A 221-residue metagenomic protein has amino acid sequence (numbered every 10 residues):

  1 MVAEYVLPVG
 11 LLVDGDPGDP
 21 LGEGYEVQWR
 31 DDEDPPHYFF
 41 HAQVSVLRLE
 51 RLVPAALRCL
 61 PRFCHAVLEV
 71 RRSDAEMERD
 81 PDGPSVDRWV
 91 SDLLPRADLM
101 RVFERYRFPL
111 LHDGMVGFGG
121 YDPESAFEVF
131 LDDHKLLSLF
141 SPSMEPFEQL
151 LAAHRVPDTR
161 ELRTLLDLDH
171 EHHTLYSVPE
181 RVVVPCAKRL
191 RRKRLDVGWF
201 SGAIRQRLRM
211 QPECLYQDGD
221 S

Functional and structural regions predicted by a protein language model:
M1-L136, F140-S221: Structured alpha/beta or helical-core interaction and ligand-binding surfaces enriched in interleaved
